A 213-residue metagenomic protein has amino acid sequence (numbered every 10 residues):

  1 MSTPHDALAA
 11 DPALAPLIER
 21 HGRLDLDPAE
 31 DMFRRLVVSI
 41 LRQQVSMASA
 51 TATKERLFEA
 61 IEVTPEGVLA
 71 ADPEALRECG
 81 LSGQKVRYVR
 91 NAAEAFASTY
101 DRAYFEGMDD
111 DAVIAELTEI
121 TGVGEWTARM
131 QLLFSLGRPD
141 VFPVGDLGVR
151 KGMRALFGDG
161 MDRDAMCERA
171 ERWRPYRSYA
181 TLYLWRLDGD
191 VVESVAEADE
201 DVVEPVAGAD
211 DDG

Functional and structural regions predicted by a protein language model:
M1-M32, M166-G213: Haloarchaeal acidic low-complexity proteome signature biased toward cell-envelope/secretome components but also
D11-I61: A positional/architectural concept
R35-I40, A71-A75, A112-V113, G148-G152 (+1 more regions): A general alpha-helix detector
L36-L41, V89-A93, Q131-L132, A180-L184: Short alpha-helical scaffolding segments that buttress acidic/His motifs in well-ordered protein cores
S46-T121: Alpha-helical ds-nucleic-acid-binding substructure associated with the helix-hairpin-helix region of base-excision DNA
T127-A128, A170: Long, low-complexity hydrophobic alpha-helices enriched in A/L/V/I and glycine
S135-W173: Phosphate-backbone recognition surface of nucleic-acid-processing proteins
